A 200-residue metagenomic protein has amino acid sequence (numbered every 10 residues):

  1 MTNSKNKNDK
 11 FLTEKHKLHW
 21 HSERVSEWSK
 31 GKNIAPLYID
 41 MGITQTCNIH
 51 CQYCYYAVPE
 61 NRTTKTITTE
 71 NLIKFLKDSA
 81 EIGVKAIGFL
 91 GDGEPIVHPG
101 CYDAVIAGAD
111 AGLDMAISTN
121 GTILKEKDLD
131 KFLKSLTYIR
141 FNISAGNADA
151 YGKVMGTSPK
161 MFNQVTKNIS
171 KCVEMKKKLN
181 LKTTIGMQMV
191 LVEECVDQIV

Functional and structural regions predicted by a protein language model:
T2-Y138, K153-V154, N163, K167: Conserved alpha-helical substructure of the radical SAM core
C47, I123, A145-D149, E193: Feature marks short, surface-exposed loop/turn motifs that line or immediately flank catalytic pockets and channel
D92, V154-G156, Q188-V192: Short strand-loop junctions, especially beta-strand C-caps/beta-turns that link beta-sheets to coils or alpha-helices
M115, N168-D197: Conserved strand-turn element in the central/C-terminal portion of the radical SAM core barrel that lines
F141-I143: Conserved phosphate-donor/acceptor-positioning beta-strand/loop module used by diverse small-molecule
K160: Conserved acidic-Pro-Pro-aromatic motif
V200: Short, aromatic/basic amphipathic alpha-helical patches
